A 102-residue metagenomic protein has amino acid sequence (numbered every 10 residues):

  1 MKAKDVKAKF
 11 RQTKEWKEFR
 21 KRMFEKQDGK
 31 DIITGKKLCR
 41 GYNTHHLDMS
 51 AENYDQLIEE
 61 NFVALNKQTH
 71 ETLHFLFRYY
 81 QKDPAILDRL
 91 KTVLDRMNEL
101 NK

Functional and structural regions predicted by a protein language model:
M1-E18, K36-K37, Q81-K102: A boundary/linker detector
A3, K7, M23-E25, Y42-H45 (+1 more regions): Alpha-helical context
E15-E18, E25, E52, E59-E60 (+2 more regions): Glutamate identity and glutamate-enriched acidic tracts
E15-N43, Q68: Short cysteine-rich loop/turn motifs with clustered Cys
K21, Q27, N61, R78 (+1 more regions): A broadly tuned "polar low-complexity/structure-edge" signature
I33-A64, L73-F77, P84: Histidine-centered nuclease catalytic patch
N61-L73, V93-K102: Short Fe-S-cluster ligation motifs
